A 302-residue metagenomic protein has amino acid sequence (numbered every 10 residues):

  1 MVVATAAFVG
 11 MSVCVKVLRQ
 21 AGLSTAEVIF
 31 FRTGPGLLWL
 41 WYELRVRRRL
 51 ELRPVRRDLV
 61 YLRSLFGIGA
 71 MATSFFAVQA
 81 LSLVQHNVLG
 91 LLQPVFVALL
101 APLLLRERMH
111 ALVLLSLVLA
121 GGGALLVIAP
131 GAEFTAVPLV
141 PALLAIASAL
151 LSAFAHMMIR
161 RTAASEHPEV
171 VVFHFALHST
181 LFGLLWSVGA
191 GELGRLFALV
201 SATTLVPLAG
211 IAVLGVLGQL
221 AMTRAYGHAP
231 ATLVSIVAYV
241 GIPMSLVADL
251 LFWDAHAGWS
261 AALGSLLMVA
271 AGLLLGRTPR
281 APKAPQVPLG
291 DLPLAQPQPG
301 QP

Functional and structural regions predicted by a protein language model:
M1-A4, L44, R49-T73, V140-S148 (+1 more regions): Loop-to-transmembrane-helix transition segments
A6, H86-L92, T162-H178, Q219-L250: Helix-helix packing/entry segments at the starts of transmembrane helices
A6-G10, W41, S64-A72, P94-L99 (+7 more regions): Hydrophobic/small/kink-forming positions within alpha-helical transmembrane segments of polytopic membrane proteins
V13-T25, I128-P138, A190-V206, L250-W259: Membrane-interface helix termini and inter-helical loops of multi-pass transporters
K16, L40, E133-A202, Q286-P302: Transmembrane alpha-helical segments that form core, pore/gating elements of small-molecule transporters/exporters
A21-G69, L151-A155, H174-G191, V213 (+1 more regions): Transmembrane alpha-helices of multi-pass small-molecule transport proteins
S74-F76, P94-V118, P243-A262: C-terminal transmembrane-helix exit sites in multi-pass transporters
L112-P130, S260-P279: Hydrophobic transmembrane alpha-helices of multi-pass small-molecule transport proteins
